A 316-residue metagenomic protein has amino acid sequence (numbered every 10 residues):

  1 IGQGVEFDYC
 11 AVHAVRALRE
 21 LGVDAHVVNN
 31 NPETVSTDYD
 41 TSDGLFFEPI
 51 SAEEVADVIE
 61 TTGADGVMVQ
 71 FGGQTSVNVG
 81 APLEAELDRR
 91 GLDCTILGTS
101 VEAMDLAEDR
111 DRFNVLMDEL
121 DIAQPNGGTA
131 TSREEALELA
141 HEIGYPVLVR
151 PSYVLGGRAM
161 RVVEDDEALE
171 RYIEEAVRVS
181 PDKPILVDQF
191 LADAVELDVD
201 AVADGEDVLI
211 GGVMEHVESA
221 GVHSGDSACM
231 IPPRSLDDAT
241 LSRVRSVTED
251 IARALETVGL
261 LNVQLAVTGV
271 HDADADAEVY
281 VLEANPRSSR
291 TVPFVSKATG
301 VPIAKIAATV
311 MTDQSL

Functional and structural regions predicted by a protein language model:
I1, A81-S100: Long, low-complexity, intrinsically disordered polar/charged segments
I1, F7-A64, T75-V77, L87-R90 (+4 more regions): ATP-dependent carboxylate activation and anion-phosphoryl transfer catalytic cores that bind Mg-ATP to form
V28, Q70, T99, G127-A130 (+1 more regions): Structural motif
S42, L92-M160: A conserved helix-loop-beta module that forms one wall/lid of the active-site cleft in ATP-utilizing catalytic domains
D65-F71: Periplasmic-binding protein-like
